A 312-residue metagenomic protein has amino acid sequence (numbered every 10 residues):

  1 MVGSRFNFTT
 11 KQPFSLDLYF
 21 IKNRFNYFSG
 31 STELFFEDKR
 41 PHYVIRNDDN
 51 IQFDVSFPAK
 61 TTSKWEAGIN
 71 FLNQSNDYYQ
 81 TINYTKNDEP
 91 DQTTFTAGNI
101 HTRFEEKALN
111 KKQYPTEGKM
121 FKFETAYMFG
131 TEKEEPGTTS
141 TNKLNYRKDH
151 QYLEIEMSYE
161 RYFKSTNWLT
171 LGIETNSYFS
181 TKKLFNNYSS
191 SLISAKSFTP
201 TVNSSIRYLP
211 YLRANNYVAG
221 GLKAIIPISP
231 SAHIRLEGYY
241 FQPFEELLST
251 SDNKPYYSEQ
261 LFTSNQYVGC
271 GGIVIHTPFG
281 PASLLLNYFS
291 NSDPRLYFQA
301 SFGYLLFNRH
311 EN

Functional and structural regions predicted by a protein language model:
M1-Q113, K196-P200, P210-V218, A232-L236 (+3 more regions): Gram-negative/organellar outer-membrane beta-barrel architecture
N99-S229, I234-E246: C-terminal outer-membrane beta-barrel translocator/porin domains of Gram-negative envelope proteins and their
T166, I275-F279: A generic beta-sheet turn/junction motif
L222, I273, L284: Hydrophobic, well-ordered secondary-structure elements that form the walls of internal hydrophobic environments
L248-T250: Short glycine/threonine-rich loop-to-helix capping motif typified by GTGT followed within a few residues by an Asp-Pro
N253-Q260: C-terminal soluble interaction/assembly domains
K254, N265-V268: Low-complexity, glycine/alanine/valine/leucine- and proline-rich hydrophobic stretches
F262, G269-I273: C-terminal structured "cap/appendage" subdomains that terminate the fold
